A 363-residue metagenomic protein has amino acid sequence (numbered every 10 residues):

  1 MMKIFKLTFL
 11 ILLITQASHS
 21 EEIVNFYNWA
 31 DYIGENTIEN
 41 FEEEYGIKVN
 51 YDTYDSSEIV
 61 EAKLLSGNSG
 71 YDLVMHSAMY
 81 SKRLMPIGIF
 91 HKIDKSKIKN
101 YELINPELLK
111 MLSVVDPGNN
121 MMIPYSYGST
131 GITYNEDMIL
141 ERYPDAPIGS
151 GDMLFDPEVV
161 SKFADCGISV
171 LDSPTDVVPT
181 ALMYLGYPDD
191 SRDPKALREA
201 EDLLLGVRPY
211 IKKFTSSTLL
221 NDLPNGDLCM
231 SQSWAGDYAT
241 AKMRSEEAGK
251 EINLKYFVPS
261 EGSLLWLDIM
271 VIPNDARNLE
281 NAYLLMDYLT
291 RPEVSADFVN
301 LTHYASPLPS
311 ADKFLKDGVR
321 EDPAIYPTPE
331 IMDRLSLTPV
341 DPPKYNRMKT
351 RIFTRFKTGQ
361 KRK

Functional and structural regions predicted by a protein language model:
E21-P86: Early extracytoplasmic/lumenal segment of secretory-pathway proteins
Y71-H76, K212, C229-W234: Paired acidic/hydrophobic, glycine-rich loop segments that form the ligand-binding mouth/hinge of periplasmic-binding
Y80-R83, M230-E251: A ligand-binding cleft/hinge motif common to bilobed small-molecule-binding domains
S81, M85-Y210, S217, D222-P224: Extracytoplasmic ligand-binding site segments that recognize negatively charged/polar headgroups
H91-E102, A248-S263, P273-A276: Short beta-strand->loop
L197-G206, K212, K250-V271: Periplasmic-binding protein-like
N221, P329-K363: Conserved C-terminal helix/tail region of periplasmic/extracytoplasmic solute-binding proteins
D268, P273-R334: Mature extracytoplasmic/periplasmic domains
